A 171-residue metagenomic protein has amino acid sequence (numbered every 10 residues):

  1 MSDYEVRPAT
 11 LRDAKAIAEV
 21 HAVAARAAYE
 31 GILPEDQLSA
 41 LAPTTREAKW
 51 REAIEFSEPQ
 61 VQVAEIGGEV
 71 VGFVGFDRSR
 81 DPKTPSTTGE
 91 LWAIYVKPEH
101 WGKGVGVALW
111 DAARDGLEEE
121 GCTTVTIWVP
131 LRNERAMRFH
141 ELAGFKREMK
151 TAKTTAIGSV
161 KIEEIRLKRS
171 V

Functional and structural regions predicted by a protein language model:
M1: Short, conserved catalytic or adaptor-binding loops enriched in Gly and charged residues
Y4, P8-R12, A22-I32, D36-E99 (+4 more regions): Acetyl-CoA-dependent GNAT
L11-A14, N133-E134: Alpha-helix N-cap/helix-start and coil->helix boundary motif
I17: Hydrophobic pocket/interface hotspot
Q62, T87-G89, T123-M137, E141-V171: C-terminal "cap" of GNAT-fold acetyltransferases
A93-D111, E118-E120, P130-R138, L142: Conserved glycine-rich acetyl-CoA-binding loop
